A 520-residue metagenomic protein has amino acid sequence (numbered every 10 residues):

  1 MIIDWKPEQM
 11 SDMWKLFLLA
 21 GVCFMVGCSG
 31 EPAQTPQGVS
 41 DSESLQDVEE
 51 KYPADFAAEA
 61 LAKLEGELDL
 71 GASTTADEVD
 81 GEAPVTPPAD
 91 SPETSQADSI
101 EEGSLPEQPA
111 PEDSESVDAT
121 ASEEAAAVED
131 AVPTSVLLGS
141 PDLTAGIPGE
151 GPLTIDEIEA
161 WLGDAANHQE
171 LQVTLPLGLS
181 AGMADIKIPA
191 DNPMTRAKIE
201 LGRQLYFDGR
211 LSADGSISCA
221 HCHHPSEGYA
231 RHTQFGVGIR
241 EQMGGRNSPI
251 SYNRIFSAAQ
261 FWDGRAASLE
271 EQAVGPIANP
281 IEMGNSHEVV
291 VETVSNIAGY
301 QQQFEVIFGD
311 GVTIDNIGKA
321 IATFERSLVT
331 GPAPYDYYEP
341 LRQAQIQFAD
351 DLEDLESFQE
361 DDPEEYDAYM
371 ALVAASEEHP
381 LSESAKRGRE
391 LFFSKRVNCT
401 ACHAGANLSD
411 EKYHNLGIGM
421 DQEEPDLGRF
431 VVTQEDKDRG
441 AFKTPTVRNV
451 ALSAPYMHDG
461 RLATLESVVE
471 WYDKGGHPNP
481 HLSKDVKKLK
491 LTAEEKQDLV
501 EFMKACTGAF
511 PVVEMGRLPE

Functional and structural regions predicted by a protein language model:
M1-M13: N-terminal secretory signal peptides that target proteins for export/translocation
K15-G21: Sec-dependent N-terminal signal peptides
G21-E82, P88, T94, I100-P106 (+6 more regions): Post-cleavage N-terminal segment of exported redox proteins
V132-G275, Y337-A463, S467-D473, H477-P480 (+1 more regions): Short glycine/threonine-rich turn/loop motifs
N192, D310, H458, L489-K490: Helix-turn-helix-type domain boundary/helix-start signal
R254, W262-S295, Q303: Glycine/proline-centered hinge or cleavage motifs at structural transition points of membrane proteins
L452, K488-L489, A493-V500: Long, charged, low-complexity terminal extensions
K484-D485: Short beta-alpha connecting loops at secondary-structure transitions that line or flank enzyme active sites
